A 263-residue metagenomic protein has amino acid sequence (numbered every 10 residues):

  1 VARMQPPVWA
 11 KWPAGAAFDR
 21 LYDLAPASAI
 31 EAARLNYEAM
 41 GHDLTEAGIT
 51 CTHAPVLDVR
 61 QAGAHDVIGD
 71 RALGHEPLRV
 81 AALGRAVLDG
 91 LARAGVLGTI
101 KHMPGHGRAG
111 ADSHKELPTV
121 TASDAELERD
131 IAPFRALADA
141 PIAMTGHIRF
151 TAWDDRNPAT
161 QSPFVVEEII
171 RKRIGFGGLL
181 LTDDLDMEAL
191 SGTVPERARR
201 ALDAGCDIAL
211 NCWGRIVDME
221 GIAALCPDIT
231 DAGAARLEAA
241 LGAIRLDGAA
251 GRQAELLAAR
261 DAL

Functional and structural regions predicted by a protein language model:
V1-L78, R108-T119, G146-S162, D186-C212 (+1 more regions): Enzymes and membrane/adaptor proteins characterized by extended Gly/Ser/Thr/Asp/Glu-rich, aromatic-dotted
A25, H65, E76, I131 (+4 more regions): Short, structured coil/loop segments at alpha-helix boundaries
A81: Conserved active-site region of classical short-chain dehydrogenase/reductase
R85-A235, A239, A243-L246: Second-shell residues forming the walls of enzyme active-site clefts
D231, A240-L263: A short C-terminal boundary segment appended to hydrolase-like catalytic domains
